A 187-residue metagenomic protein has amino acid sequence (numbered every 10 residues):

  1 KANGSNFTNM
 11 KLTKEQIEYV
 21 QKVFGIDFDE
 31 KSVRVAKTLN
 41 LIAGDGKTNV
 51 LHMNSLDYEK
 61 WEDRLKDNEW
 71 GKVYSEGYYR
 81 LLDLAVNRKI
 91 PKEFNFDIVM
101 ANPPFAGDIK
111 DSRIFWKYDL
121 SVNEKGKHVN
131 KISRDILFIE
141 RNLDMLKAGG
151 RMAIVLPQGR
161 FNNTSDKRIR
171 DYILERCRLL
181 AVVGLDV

Functional and structural regions predicted by a protein language model:
K1-R80, I90, F94-I98, A106-D108 (+3 more regions): Conserved S-adenosyl-L-methionine
T8-E15, R113-K117, D144-A148: Short amphipathic alpha-helical segments, especially helix-boundary/capping motifs
T48, D111-F115, I154, T164: Short linear functional motifs in flexible/disordered or boundary regions
W70-K89, I132-R141, V182: A Trp-anchored, charged/polar loop motif used as the substrate-binding/catalytic surface of acyl/ester-handling
A101: A short beta-strand submotif of the Rossmann-like class I SAM-dependent methyltransferase core that lines
F105-L137, R160: Mobile active-site "lid"/loop adjacent to the S-adenosyl-L-methionine
H128-V187: Conserved Class I SAM-dependent methyltransferase catalytic core
